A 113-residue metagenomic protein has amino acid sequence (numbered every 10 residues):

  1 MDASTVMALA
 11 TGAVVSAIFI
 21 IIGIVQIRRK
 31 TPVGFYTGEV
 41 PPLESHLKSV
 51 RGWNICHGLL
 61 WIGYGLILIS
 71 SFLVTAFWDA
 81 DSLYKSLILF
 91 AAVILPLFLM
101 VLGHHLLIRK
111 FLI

Functional and structural regions predicted by a protein language model:
D2-A13, K30-L43: Hydrophobic alpha-helical transmembrane segments
T5-I21, A92-V93: Alpha-helical transmembrane segments
T11, L60-G63, I88, A92: Physicochemical signature of membrane-embedded alpha-helices that form the seven-helix bundle of GPCRs, emphasizing
F19-G38, H105: Membrane-water interface of transmembrane alpha-helices
E39-H57: Short membrane-interface loop/juxtamembrane segments of multi-pass integral membrane proteins
N54-L66: Select subsegments of transmembrane alpha-helices in polytopic membrane proteins, especially boundary-proximal
L73-D79: Juxtamembrane "helix-exit" motif on the non-cytosolic side of transmembrane helices
S82-I113: Alpha-helical transmembrane segments and their immediate juxtamembrane interface regions
